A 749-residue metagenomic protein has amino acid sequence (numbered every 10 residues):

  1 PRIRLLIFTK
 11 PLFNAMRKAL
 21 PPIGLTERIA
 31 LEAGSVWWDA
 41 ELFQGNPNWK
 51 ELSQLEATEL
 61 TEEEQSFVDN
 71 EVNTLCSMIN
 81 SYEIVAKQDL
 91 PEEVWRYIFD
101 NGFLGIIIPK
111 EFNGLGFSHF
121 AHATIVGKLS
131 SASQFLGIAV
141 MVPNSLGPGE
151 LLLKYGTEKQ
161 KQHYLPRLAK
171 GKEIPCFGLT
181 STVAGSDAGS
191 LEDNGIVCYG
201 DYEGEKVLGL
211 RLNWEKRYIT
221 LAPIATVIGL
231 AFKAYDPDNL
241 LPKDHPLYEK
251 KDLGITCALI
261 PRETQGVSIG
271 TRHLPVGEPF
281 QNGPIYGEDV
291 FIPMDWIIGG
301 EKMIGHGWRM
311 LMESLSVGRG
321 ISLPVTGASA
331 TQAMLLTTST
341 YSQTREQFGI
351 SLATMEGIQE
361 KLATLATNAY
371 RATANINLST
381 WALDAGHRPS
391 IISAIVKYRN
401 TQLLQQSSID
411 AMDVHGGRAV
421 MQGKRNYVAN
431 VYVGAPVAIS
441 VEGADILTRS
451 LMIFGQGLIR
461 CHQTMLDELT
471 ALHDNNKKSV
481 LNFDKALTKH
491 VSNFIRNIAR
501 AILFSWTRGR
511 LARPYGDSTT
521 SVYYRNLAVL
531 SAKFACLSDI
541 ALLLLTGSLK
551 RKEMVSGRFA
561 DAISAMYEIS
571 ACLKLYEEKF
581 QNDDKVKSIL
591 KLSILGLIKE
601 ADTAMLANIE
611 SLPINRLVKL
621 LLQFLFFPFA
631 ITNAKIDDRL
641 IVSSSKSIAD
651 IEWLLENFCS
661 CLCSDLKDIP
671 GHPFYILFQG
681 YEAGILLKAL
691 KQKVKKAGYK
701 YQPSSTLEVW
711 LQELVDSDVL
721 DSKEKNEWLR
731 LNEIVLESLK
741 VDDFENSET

Functional and structural regions predicted by a protein language model:
P1-P143, E150, Y155-I174, S186 (+2 more regions): Amphipathic, small/basic residue-rich leader segments at the start of a protein or domain
E205-V267: A short core secondary-structure module
Q265-F291: Flexible, small-/acidic-enriched active-site or ligand-binding loops
P284-R319, L336-A353, N377, I498-T519 (+1 more regions): A glycine-rich, basic-preceded beta-loop-alpha segment at the flavin cofactor/substrate interface of flavin-utilizing
G357-D384, I409-M412, M566-L575: Loop-to-helix element that buttresses phosphate recognition and phosphoryl-transfer chemistry
H387-A419, S588-A601: Charged, glycine-rich active-site and insertion segments that engage polyanionic ligands
S408-Y432, N608-L620: A glycine-biased, small/acidic residue-tolerant capping/turn segment at secondary-structure junctions
S492-T749: C-terminal amphipathic alpha-helical interaction region
